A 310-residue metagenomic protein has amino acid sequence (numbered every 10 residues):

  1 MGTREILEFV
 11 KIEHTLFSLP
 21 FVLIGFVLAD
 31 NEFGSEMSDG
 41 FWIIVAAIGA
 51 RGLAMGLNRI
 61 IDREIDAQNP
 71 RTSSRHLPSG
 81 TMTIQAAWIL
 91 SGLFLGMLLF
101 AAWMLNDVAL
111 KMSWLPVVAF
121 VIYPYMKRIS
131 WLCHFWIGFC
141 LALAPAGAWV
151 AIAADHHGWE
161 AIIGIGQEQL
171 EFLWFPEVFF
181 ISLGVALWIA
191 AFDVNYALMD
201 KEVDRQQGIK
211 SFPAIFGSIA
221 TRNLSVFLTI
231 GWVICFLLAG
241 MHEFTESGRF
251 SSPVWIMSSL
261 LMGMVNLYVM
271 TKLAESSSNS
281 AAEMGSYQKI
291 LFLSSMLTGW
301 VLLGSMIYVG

Functional and structural regions predicted by a protein language model:
M1-R4, M55, R59-M82, D193-A220 (+1 more regions): Cytosolic, membrane-interface loops and tails of multi-pass inner-membrane proteins
G2-E8, V45, G52, R75-I165 (+2 more regions): Intramembrane alpha-helical segments
L19-G25, H76, I137-I152, I215-T221 (+1 more regions): Small-residue-rich segments of transmembrane alpha-helices in multi-pass membrane proteins, especially helix faces
V22, F26, A47, L95 (+6 more regions): Residue-level recognition of pore/gate-forming positions within transmembrane alpha-helices of multi-pass
F26-V45, M97-K111, A146-L183, F236-V254 (+1 more regions): Helix-coil boundary and interhelical linker segments in multi-pass alpha-helical membrane proteins
F41-A47, R63-W114, Q206-V254, M296: Multi-pass membrane catalytic core of lipid/isoprenoid biosynthesis enzymes
A46-N58, F120-P124, G184-F192, Y196 (+1 more regions): Alpha-helical transmembrane segments of multi-pass membrane proteins
L237, M241-G310: Extended hydrophobic alpha-helices typical of membrane-associated regions
